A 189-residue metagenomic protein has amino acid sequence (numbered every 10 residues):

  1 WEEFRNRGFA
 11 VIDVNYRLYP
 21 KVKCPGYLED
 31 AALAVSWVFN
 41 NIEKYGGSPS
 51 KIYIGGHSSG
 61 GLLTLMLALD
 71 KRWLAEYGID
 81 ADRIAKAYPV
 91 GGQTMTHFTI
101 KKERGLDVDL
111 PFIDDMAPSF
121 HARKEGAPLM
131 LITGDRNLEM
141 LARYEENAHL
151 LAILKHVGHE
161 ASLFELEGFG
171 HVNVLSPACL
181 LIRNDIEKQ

Functional and structural regions predicted by a protein language model:
W1, I12-P49: Catalytic nucleophile-loop/oxyanion-hole region of alpha/beta-hydrolase and closely related hydrolase-like folds
E3-F9: A short, Lys/Arg-enriched amphipathic alpha-helix followed by its capping loop at the start of a domain
A10, N15-Y19, Q93, E167-F169: Short beta-to-alpha linker loops that shape the active-site pocket of alpha/beta-hydrolase fold enzymes
L33-E103, D114: Primarily recognizes the serine-hydrolase "nucleophile elbow" in alpha/beta-hydrolase and SGNH/GDSL folds
S58, D135-N137, F169: Residue-level signal for short, function-critical loop segments
G78-I100, D109-A152: The feature captures the conserved acid-bearing segment of alpha/beta-hydrolase catalytic domains
A148-L151, K155-Q189: C-terminal catalytic histidine-bearing segment of alpha/beta-hydrolase fold enzymes
